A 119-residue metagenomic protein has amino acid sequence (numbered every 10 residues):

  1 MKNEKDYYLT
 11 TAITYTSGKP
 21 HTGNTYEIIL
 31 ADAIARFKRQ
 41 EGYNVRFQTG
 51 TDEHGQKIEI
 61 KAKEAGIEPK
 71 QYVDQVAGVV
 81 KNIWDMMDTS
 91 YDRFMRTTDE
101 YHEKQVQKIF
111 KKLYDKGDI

Functional and structural regions predicted by a protein language model:
M1-I119: N-terminal, positively charged nucleic-acid-binding surface of large information/translation enzymes
